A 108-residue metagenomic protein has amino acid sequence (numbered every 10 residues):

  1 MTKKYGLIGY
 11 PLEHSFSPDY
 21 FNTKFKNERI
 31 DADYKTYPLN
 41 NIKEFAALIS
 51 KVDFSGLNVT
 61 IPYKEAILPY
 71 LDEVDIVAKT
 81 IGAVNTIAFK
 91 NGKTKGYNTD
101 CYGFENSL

Functional and structural regions predicted by a protein language model:
T2-L108: Phosphate/diphosphate ligand-binding glycine-rich loop within oxidoreductases
